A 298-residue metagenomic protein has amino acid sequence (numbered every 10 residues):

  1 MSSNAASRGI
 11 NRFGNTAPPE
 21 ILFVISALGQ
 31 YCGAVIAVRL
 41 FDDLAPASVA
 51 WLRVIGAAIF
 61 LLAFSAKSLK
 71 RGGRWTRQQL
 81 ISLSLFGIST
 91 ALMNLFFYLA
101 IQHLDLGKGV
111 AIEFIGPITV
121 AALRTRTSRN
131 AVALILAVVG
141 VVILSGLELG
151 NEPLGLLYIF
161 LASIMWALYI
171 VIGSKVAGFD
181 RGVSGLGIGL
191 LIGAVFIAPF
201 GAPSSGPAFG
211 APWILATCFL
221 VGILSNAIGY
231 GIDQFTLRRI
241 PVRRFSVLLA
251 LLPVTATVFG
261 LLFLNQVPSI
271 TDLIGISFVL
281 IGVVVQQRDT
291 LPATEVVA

Functional and structural regions predicted by a protein language model:
M1-S48, L85-I88, L92-F96, V139 (+3 more regions): Glycine-/small-residue-enriched transmembrane alpha-helix faces in small-molecule transporters and effluxers
S2, D43-L92, I118-V120, M165 (+3 more regions): Transmembrane alpha-helices of multi-pass small-molecule transport proteins
S2-G9, L52-V54, I214, A250-A298: C-terminal-most transmembrane helix of multi-pass membrane proteins
N15-P19, D43-W51, W75-L80, G146-L168 (+2 more regions): Juxtamembrane helix-entry segments on the extracytoplasmic side of multipass membrane proteins
I25-C32, I36, F64, S84-L99 (+5 more regions): Hydrophobic alpha-helical transmembrane segments of multi-pass membrane transport proteins, especially secondary
L40, V49, R53, A100 (+8 more regions): Hydrophobic/aromatic residues within transmembrane alpha-helices of multi-pass small-molecule transporters
G56-F60, I112-L123, I192-F196, R244 (+2 more regions): Alpha-helical transmembrane segments of compact multi-pass small-molecule transporters, enriched in specific families
L61, I115, R129-E148, L191 (+2 more regions): Hydrophobic transmembrane alpha-helices of multi-pass small-molecule transport proteins
